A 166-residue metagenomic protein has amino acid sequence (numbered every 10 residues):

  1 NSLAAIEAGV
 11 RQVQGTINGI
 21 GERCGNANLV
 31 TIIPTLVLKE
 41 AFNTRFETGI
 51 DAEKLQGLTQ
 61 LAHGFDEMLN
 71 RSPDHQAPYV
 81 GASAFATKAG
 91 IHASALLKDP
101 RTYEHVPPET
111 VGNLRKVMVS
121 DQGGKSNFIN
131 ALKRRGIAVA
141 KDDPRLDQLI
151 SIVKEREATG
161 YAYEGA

Functional and structural regions predicted by a protein language model:
N1, C24-N28, V153-A158: Short secondary-structure transition/capping segments
N1-V10, A27, T31: Catalytic cores of alpha/beta
A4-A8, T35-K39, G64, M68: Alpha-helical structural signal in soluble globular domains
V13-Q14: Hydrophobic residues within beta-strands of alpha/beta enzymes
I17-G19, P144: Short, ordered loop/turn segments at secondary-structure junctions
G21-D51: C-terminal helical cap(s) of enzyme catalytic domains, especially alpha/beta-barrels
N43-A166: A mid-to-C-terminal "edge-of-domain" accessory segment
